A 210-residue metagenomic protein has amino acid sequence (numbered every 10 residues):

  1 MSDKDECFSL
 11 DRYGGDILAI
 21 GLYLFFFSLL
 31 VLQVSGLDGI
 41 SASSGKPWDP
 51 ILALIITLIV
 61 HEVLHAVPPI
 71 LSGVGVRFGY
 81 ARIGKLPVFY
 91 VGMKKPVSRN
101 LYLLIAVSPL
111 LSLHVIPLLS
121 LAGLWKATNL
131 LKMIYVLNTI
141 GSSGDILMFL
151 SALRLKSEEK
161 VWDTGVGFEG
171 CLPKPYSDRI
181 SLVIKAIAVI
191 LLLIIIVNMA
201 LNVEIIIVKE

Functional and structural regions predicted by a protein language model:
M1-S35, V88-V189, V197-N198: Metalloprotease/metallohydrolase-associated module, dominated by Zn2+-dependent proteases
F27, V34, A53-I55, E204: Alpha-helical transmembrane spans
G36-L37, S41, R77, G84 (+1 more regions): N-proximal short alpha-helices
G36-S43, I205-K209: Membrane-interface helix termini and inter-helical loops of multi-pass transporters
D38-G39, V67-P68, S72, V76 (+4 more regions): Membrane-interfacial segments
S43-I59, L131-L137: Membrane-embedded alpha-helical segments that form the functional core of polytopic membrane enzymes, especially those
A53-V97: Small-residue-rich helix-interface/hinge motifs
I194-E210: Juxtamembrane boundary at the C-terminal end of a transmembrane helix
